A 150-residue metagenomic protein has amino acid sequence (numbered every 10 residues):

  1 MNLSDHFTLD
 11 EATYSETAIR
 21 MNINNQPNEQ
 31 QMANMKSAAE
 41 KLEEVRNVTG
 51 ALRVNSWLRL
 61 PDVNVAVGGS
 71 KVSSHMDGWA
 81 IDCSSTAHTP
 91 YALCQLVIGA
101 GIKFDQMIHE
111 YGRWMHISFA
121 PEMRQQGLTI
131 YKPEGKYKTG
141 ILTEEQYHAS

Functional and structural regions predicted by a protein language model:
M1-V48, E134-S150: Extracytoplasmic cell-surface/polysaccharide-interacting catalytic and binding patches
Q26-P27, L52-L58, A87-A92: N-terminal start-of-chain detector that recognizes signal peptides and the immediate post-cleavage beginning
E29-M32, A80-S84: The substrate-binding groove and active-site-proximal loops of carbohydrate-active enzymes, especially glycoside
N34, A38-K41, V63, W79 (+2 more regions): Amphipathic alpha-helical interface surfaces
E40-G68: Extended, low-complexity, intrinsically disordered C-terminal regulatory tails of eukaryotic serine/threonine kinases
N47-T49, M76-A80: Short connector loops at helix/strand junctions that flank enzyme active sites, especially segments positioning acidic
A66-D77: Short, flexible, solvent-exposed loop/turn segments with mixed acidic/basic and small polar residues
V72, I81, S85-S150: Catalytic cores and adjacent binding grooves of peptidoglycan-active enzymes
